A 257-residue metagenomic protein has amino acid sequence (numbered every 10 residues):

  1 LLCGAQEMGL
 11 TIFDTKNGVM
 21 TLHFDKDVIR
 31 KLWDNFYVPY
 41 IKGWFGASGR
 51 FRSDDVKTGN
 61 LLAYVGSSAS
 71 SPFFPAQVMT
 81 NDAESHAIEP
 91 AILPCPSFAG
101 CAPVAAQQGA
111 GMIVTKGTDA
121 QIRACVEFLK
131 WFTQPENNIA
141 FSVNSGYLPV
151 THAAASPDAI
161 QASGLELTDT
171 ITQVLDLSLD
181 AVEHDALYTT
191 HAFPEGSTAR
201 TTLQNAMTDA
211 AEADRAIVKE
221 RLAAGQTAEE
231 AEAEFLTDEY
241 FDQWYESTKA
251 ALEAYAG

Functional and structural regions predicted by a protein language model:
L1-G18, A105-T115, A199-D209: Periplasmic solute-binding protein
L2, R30-Y37, V126-T133, N138-S142 (+3 more regions): Non-transmembrane alpha-helical segments in soluble domains of secreted/periplasmic/extracellular proteins
A5, K16-G49: Glycine-centered hinge/linker elements that transmit conformational signals in sensory and ligand-binding systems
L10-K31, T80-S85, S97-P103, A162-S163: Short, solvent-exposed loop/beta-turn-alpha elements that line the ligand-binding surface or hinge of extracytoplasmic
I41-K42, T80-H152, A186: Extracytoplasmic/periplasmic substrate-recognition and gating elements
R50-Y64, N205, E212: Short helices/loops that flank or line small-molecule/ion binding pockets
L62-S67, P72-F74: Paired acidic/hydrophobic, glycine-rich loop segments that form the ligand-binding mouth/hinge of periplasmic-binding
L179-G257: Conserved C-terminal helix/tail region of periplasmic/extracytoplasmic solute-binding proteins
